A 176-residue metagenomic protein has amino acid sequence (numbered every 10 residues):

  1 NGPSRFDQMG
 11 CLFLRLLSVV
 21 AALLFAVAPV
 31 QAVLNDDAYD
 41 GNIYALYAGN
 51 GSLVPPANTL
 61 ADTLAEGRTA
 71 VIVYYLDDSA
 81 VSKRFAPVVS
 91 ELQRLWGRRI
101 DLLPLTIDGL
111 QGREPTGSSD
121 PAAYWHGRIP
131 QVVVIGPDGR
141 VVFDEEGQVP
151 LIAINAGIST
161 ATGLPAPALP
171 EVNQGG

Functional and structural regions predicted by a protein language model:
P3-L17: Bacterial N-terminal signal peptides that target proteins for export
R15-A26: Bacterial N-terminal signal peptides
Q31-R68, V172-G176: N-terminal leader/targeting and pre-domain segments
L64-D78: Short active-site neighborhood of thiol/selenol oxidoreductases, capturing the structured segment around
G67-V71, G97-D101, P130, P137: Loop/turn elements at helix/coil->beta-strand transitions in domains of secreted/extracellular proteins
V81-W96: Typically the conserved alpha-helix immediately C-terminal to a functionally engaged Cys/Sec in thioredoxin-like
L103-I129, V134-D138, L151, S159-T162: Thioredoxin-like thiol-disulfide oxidoreductase module
G147-G176: Thiol-/selenol-based redox modules, centered on thioredoxin-like and closely related oxidoreductase domains
